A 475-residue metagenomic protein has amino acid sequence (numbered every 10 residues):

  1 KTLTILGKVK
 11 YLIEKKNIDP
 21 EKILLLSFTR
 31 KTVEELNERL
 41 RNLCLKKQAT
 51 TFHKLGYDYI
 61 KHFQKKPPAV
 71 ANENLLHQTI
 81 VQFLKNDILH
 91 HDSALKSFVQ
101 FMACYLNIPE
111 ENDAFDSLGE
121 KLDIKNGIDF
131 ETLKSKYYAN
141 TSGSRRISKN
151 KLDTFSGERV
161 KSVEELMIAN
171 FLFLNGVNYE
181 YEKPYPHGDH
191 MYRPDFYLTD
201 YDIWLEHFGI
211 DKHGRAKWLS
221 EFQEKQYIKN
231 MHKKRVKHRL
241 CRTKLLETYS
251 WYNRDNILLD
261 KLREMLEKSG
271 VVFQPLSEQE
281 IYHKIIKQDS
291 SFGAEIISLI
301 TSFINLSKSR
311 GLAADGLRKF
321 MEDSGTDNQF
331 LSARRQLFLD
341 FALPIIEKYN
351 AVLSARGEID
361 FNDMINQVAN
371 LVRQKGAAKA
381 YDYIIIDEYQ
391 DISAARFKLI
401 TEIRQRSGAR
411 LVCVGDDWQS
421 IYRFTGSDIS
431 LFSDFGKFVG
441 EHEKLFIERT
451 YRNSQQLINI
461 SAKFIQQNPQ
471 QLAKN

Functional and structural regions predicted by a protein language model:
K1-V70, N459-A462: P-loop NTPase Walker
L6-G7, F52-G56, E165-Y181, L337-Y383 (+1 more regions): Conserved helicase/translocase P-loop NTPase motor core
K65-A139, T248-F338: ATP-hydrolysis module of ASCE/P-loop NTPase motor domains, specifically the Walker B Asp-Glu catalytic pair
E120-L122, S142-R145, K149-N150, S302 (+4 more regions): Helicase-core coupling region on the C-terminal RecA-like lobe
K125-N175: Solvent-exposed, charged helical/coil patches that constitute nucleic-acid or partner-interaction surfaces
V160, N178-W204: Active-site metal-binding core of divalent-cation-utilizing nuclease and nuclease-like domains
R193-M231, Q405, D417-Q419: Short beta-strand-loop-alpha-helix junction that forms the active-site gateway of nucleic-acid-processing nucleases
F222, R235-V236, A395-N475: Conserved RecA-like helicase ATPase core segment that couples NTP binding/hydrolysis to strand translocation
